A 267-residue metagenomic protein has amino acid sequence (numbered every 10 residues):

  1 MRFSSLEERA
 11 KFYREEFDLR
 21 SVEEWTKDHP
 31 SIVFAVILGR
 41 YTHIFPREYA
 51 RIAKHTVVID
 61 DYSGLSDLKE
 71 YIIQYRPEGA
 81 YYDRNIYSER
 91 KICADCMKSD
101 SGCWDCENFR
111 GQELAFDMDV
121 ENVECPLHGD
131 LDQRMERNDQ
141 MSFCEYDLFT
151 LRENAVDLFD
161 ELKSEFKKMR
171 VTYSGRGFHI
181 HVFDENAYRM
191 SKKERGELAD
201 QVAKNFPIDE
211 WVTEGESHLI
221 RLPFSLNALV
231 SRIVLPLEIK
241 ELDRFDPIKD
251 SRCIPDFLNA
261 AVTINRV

Functional and structural regions predicted by a protein language model:
M1-L19, K54-D60, C106, E124-S164 (+2 more regions): Helical (often loop-to-helix) elements that flank the catalytic cores of nucleotide-handling enzymes
E24-M141, L148, E210: SsDNA-processing nucleotidyl-transfer enzymes
R76-E78, D160-K167: Short secondary-structure junctions
G111-D117, K168-K193, L219-P223: Histidine-centered divalent-metal-coordination microenvironment in nucleic-acid enzymes
E210-E216: Structural motif
E216, K240-V267: Long, charge-rich alpha-helical interaction segments
S217-L219, V234: Active-site lining segments that contact anionic ligands and/or coordinate catalytic metals
S225-A228: Metal-dependent nuclease catalytic core centered on acidic motifs
